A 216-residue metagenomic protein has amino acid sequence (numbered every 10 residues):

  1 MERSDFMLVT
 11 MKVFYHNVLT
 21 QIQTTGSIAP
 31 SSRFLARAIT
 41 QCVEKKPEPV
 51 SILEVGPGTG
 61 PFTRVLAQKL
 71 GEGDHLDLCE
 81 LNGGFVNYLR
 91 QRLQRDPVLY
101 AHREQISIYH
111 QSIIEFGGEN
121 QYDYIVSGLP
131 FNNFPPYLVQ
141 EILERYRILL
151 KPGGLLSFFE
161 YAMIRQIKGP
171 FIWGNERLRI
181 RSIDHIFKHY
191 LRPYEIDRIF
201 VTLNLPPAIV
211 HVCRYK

Functional and structural regions predicted by a protein language model:
L8-P47: Class I SAM-dependent methyltransferase Rossmann-like catalytic core, especially the SAM/SAH-binding loop
P49-G58: Conserved class I S-adenosyl-L-methionine
T59-E72: Conserved SAM-binding loop of SAM-dependent methyltransferases across substrates and taxa, primarily the Class I
V86-G118: S-adenosyl-L-methionine
Y122-L138: A short SAM/SAH-binding and catalytic strip from SAM-dependent methyltransferases
Q140-P152: A short glycine-rich, Lys/Arg-flanked "PGG" loop and its adjoining helix->strand segment in the class I
P152-A162: Conserved beta-strand signature within the Rossmann-like core of class I S-adenosyl-L-methionine
P170-Y194: Conserved Class I S-adenosyl-L-methionine
